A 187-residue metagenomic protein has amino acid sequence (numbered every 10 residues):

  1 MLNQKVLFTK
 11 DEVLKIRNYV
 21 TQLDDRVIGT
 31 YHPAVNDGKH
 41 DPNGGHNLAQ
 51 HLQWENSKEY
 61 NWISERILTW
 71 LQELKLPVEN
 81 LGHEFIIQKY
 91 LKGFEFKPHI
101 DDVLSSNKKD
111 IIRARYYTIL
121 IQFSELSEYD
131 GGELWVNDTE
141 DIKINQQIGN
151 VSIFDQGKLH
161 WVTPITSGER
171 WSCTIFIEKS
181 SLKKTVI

Functional and structural regions predicted by a protein language model:
M1-E79, E84-I86: Non-heme Fe(II)/2-oxoglutarate
Y60-S64, L68-I187: Catalytic core of non-heme Fe(II) oxygenases with the double-stranded beta-helix
